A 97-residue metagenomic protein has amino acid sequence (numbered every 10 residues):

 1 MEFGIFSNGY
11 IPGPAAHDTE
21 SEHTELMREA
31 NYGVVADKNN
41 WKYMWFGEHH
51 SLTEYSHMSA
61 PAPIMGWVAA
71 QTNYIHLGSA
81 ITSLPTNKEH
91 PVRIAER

Functional and structural regions predicted by a protein language model:
M1-G78: N-terminal beta1-alpha1-beta2 module of alpha/beta enzyme domains
S21-R28, P85-R97: Glycine-rich anion/phosphate-binding loops
L52, A80-K88: The substrate-binding groove and active-site-proximal loops of carbohydrate-active enzymes, especially glycoside
